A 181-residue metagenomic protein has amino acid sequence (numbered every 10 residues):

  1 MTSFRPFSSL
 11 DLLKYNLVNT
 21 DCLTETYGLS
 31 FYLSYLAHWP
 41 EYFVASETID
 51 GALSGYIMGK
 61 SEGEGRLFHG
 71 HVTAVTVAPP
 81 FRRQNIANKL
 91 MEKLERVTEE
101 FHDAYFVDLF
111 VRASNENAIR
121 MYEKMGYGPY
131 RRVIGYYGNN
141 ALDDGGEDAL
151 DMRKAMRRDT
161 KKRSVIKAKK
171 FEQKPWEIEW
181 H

Functional and structural regions predicted by a protein language model:
T2, S9-R82, M91-H102, A155-R163 (+1 more regions): Acetyl-CoA-dependent GNAT
A78, R112-N115: Loop/turn elements at beta-strand to alpha-helix junctions within RNA-recognition modules
N85: Conserved G/P- and acidic residue-centered "switch" motifs that form tight phosphate/ATP-binding loops in soluble
K89, K93, R120-K124: Structural preference for long, well-ordered alpha-helical segments within the folded cores of structured domains
M91, N115-A118, G135-A141: Short glycine/proline-centered loop/turn elements that form peptide/ligand docking sites
T98-F110, M121: Conserved GNAT acetyl-CoA-binding A-motif
D108-F110, E123, G128-D151: Conserved catalytic-core motifs of GNAT/GCN5-like acyltransferases
